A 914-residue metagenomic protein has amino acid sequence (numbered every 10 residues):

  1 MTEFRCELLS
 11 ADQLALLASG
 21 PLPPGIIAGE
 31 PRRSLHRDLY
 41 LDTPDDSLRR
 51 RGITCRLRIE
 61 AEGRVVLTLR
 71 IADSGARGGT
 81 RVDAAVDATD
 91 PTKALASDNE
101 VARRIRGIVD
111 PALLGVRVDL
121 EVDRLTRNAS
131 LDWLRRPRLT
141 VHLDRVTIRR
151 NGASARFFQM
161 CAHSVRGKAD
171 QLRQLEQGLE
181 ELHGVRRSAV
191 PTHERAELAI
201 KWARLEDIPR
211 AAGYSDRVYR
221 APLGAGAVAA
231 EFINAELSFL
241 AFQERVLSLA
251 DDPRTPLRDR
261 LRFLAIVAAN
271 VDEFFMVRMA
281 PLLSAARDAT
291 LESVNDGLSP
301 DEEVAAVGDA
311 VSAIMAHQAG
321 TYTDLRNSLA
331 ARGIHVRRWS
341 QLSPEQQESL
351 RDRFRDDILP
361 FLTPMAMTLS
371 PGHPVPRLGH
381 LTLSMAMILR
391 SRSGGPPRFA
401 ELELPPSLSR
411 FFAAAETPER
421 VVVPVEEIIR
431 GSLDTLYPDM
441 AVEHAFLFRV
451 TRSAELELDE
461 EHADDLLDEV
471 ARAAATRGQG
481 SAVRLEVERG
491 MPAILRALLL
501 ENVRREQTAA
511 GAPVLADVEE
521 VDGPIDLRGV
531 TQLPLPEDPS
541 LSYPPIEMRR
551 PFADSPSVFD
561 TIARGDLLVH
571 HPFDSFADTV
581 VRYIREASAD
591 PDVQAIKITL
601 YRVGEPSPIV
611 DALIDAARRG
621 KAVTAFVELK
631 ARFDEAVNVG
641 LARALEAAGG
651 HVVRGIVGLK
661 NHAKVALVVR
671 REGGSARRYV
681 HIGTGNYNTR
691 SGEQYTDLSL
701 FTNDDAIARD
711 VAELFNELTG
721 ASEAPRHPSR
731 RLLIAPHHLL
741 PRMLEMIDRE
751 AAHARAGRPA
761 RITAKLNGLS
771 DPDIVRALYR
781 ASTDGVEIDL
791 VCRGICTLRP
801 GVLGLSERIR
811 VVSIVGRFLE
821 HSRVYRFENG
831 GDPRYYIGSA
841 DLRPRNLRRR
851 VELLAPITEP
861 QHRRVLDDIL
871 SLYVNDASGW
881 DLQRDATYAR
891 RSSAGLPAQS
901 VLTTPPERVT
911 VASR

Functional and structural regions predicted by a protein language model:
M1-A221: Phosphate-end processing signature that detects enzymes handling 5′-triphosphorylated RNA and polyphosphate
S74, L769-D771, I795-L798, R843: Short, catalytically relevant binding-site loops at active-site mouths
R204, A211-I762, R780, D784 (+2 more regions): N-terminal localization/anchoring segments of enzymes in phospholipid and broader phosphate metabolism
E787-V791: Hydrophobic alpha/beta core scaffold segments
